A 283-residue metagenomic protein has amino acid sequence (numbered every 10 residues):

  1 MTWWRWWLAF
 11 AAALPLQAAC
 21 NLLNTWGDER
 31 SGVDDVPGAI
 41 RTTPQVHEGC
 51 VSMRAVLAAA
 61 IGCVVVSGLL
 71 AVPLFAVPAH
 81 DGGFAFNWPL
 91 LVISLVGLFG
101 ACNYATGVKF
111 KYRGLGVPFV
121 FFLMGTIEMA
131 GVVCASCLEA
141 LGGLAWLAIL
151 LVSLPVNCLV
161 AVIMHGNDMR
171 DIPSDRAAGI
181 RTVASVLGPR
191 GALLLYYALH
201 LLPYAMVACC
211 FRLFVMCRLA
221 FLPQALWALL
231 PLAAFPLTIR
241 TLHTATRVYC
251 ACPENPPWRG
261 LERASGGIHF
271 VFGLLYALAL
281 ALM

Functional and structural regions predicted by a protein language model:
M1-A11, L69-L90, E128-L154, A205-W227 (+1 more regions): Helix-coil boundary and interhelical linker segments in multi-pass alpha-helical membrane proteins
M1-W26, P89-C102, L144-G166: Membrane-embedded alpha-helical segments that form the functional core of polytopic membrane enzymes, especially those
P15-I40, A161-A184: Acidic (Asp/Glu-rich) catalytic motifs at the cytosolic membrane interface
V36-G82, I180-Q224, R263-F272: Multi-pass membrane catalytic core of lipid/isoprenoid biosynthesis enzymes
P44-L141: Intramembrane alpha-helical segments
P118-V133, S185-P189, R263-Y276: Small-residue-rich segments of transmembrane alpha-helices in multi-pass membrane proteins, especially helix faces
V120-I172, A178, R190-L193: Functional transmembrane core segments of multi-pass inner-membrane proteins
R212-M283: Extended hydrophobic alpha-helices typical of membrane-associated regions
